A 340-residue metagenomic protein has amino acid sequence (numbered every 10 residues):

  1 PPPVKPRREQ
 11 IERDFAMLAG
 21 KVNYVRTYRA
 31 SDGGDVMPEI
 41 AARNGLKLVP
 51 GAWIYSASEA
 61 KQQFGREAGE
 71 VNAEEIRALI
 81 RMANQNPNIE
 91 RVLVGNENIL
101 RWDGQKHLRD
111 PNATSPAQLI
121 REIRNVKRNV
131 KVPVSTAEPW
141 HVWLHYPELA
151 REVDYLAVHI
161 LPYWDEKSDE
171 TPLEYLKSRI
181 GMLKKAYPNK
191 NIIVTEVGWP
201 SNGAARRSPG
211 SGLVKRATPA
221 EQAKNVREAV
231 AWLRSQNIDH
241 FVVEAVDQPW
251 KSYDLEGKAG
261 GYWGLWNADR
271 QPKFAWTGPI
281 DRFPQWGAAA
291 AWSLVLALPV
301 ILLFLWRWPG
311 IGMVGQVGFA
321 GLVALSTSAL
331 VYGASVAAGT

Functional and structural regions predicted by a protein language model:
P1-M17: Boundary/entry segment of secreted carbohydrate-active catalytic domains
P2-P3, S211-E221, Q236-D239, V243-T340: Aromatic-rich peripheral "rim/lid" segments of glycoside hydrolase catalytic domains that contact and position glycan
Y24-V36, S56-K61, A68-N72, H141-H145 (+2 more regions): Acidic-and-aromatic substrate-binding clefts and catalytic sites of carbohydrate-active enzymes
V25, V92, L156, V194-E196 (+1 more regions): Conserved, mostly hydrophobic/aromatic
A30, M37-V132: Substrate-binding cleft of extracellular glycoside hydrolase catalytic domains
A42-N44, P50, E90, N96 (+2 more regions): Aromatic- and acid-rich polysaccharide-binding/catalytic face of secreted or lumenal carbohydrate-active enzymes
I123-L144, N189-V197, I238-Q248: Aromatic-lined carbohydrate-recognition surfaces of secreted/lumenal glycan-active proteins
W164-R206, I301: Glycoside hydrolase catalytic-domain groove-lining segments
